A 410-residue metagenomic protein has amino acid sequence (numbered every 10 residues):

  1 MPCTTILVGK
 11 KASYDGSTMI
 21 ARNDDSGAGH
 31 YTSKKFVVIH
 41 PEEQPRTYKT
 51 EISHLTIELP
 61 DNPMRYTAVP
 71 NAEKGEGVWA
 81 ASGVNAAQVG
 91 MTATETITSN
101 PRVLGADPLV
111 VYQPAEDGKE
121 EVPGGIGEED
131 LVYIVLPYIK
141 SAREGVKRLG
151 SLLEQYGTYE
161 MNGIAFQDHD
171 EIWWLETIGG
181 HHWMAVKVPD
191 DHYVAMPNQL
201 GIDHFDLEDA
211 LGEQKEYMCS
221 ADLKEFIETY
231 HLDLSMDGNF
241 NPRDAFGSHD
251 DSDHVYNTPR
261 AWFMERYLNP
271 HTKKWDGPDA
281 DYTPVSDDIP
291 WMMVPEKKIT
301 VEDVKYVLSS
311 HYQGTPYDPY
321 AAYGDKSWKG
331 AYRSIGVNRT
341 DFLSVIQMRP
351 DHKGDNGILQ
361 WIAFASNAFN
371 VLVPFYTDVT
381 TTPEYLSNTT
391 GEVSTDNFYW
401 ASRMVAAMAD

Functional and structural regions predicted by a protein language model:
P2-E128, R148-Y282: A contiguous strand-loop segment
T5-L7, M19-A21, A81, G90-T92 (+10 more regions): Ordered hydrophobic segments in well-structured contexts
P60-R65, V146-K147, A322-G330: Short Pro/Gly-enriched beta-strand edge/turn motifs at strand-loop
V132-Y138: Short, well-ordered beta-strand elements within core beta-sheets of diverse protein domains
Y138-E144: Short, charged, surface-exposed loops that flank catalytic or proteolytic processing sites
E225-D351, D355-N356: Glycine-rich, aromatic-lined ligand/substrate-binding cores of catalytic and carbohydrate-binding domains
Y317-D410: Substrate-recognition/cap regions that form aromatic- and gly/pro-loop-enriched pockets for small-molecule ligands
